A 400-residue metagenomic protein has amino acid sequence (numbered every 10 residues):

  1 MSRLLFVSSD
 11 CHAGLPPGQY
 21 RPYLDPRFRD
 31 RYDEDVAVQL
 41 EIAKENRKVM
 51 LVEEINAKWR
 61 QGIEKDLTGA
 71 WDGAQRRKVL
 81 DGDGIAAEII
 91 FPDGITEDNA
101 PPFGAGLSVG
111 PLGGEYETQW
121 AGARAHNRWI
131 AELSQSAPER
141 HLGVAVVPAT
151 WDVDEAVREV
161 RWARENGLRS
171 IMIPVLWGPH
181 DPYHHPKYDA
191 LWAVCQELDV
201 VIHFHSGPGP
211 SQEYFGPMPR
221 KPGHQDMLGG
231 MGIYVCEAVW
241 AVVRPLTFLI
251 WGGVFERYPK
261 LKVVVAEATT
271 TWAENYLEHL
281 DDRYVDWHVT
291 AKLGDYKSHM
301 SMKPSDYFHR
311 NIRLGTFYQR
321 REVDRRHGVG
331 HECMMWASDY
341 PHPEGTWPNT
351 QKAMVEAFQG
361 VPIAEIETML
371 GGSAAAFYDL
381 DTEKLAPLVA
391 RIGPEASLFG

Functional and structural regions predicted by a protein language model:
S2-V7, G18-A87, A121, R128-E132 (+9 more regions): Mid-to-C-terminal alpha-helical segments outside catalytic/metal-binding sites
F6, W59-K65, K78-G104, R140-A149 (+1 more regions): Divalent metal-dependent hydrolysis catalytic cores, especially in the metallo-beta-lactamase
C11-H12, D339-Y340: Active-site metal-binding loops of divalent metal-dependent hydrolases
G14-P17, D83, E88-I90, T96-P102 (+7 more regions): Short catalytic/ligand-binding loop motif for oxyanion handling, primarily in non-cytosolic enzymes, centered on
P17, R21-L67, G104-Y116, Q212-A238 (+1 more regions): Active-site gating loops and adjacent loop-to-helix segments of metal-dependent hydrolytic enzymes
N99, A105, V109-R128, S136-A137: Well-ordered mid-protein domain cores that form the structural environment of catalytic cofactors
T118-Q119, S134, E139-L142, V157-M335 (+1 more regions): Catalytic pocket-lining loop regions of alpha/beta-barrel enzymes, especially the amidohydrolase/enolase/GH5 lineages
P148, R169, I202, P341 (+1 more regions): Catalytic cores of transferase enzymes with a strong primary signal for eukaryotic protein kinases
